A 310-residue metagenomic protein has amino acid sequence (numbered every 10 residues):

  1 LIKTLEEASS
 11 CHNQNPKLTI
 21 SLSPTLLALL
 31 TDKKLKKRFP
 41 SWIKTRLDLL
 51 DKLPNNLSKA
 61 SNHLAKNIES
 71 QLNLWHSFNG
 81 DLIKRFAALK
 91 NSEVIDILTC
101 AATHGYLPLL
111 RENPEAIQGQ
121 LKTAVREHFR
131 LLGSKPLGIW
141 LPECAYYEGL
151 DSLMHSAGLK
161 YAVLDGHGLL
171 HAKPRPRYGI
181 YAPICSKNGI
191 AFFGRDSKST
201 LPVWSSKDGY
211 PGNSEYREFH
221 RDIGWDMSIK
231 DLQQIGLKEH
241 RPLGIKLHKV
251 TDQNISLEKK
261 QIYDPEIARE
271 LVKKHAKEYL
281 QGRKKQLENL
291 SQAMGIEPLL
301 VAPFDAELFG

Functional and structural regions predicted by a protein language model:
L1-E7: Short catalytic helix/loop segments, enriched in acidic residues and glycine and frequently bearing histidine
L18-I20, I97-C100, L137, Y161-L164 (+2 more regions): Hydrophobic faces of well-ordered beta-strands that scaffold small-molecule active sites in alpha/beta enzyme cores
S21-L26, A101-T103, G138-Y147: Short, solvent-exposed turn/loop segments enriched in Gly/Ser/Thr/Pro and often Arg
T25-T45, M154: Hydrophobic or amphipathic alpha-helical targeting/insertion segments
L26-T31, G105-L109, Y146-L150, L169-K173 (+2 more regions): Short catalytic/ligand-binding loop motif for oxyanion handling, primarily in non-cytosolic enzymes, centered on
K44-R111, A116, K173-I296: Active-site cores of enzymes that catalyze phosphoryl transfer or operate on phosphate-rich substrates
A116-L141, K284-M294, P298-V301: CE4/NodB-like, metal-dependent polysaccharide N-deacetylase domain that modifies extracellular/periplasmic N-acetylated
R130, A145, L150-K160, R175-R177 (+1 more regions): Hydrophobic, small-residue-rich alpha-helical packing segments that form membrane-like cores
